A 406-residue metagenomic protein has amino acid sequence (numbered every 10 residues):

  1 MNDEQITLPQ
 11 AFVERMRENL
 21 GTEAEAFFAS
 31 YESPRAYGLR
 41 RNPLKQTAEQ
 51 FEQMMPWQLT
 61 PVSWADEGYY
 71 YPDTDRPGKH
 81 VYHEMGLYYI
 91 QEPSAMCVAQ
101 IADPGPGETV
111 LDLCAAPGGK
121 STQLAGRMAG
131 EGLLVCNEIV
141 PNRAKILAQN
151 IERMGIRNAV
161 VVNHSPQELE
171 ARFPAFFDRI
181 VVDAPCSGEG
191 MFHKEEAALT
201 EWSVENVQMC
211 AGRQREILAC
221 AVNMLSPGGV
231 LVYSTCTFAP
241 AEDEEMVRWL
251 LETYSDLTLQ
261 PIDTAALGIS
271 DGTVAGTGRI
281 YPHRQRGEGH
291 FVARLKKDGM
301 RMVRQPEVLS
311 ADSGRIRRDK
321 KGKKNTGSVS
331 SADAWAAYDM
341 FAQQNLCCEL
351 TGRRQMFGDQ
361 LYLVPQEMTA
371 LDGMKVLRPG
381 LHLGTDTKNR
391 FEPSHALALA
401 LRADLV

Functional and structural regions predicted by a protein language model:
M1-M54, D298-V406: Polybasic, low-complexity RNA-engagement segments
W64-P104: Class I SAM-dependent transferase core
G107-A116: Conserved class I S-adenosyl-L-methionine
P117-G130: Conserved SAM-binding loop of SAM-dependent methyltransferases across substrates and taxa, primarily the Class I
M128-A129, L225-P227: Helix-to-beta-strand junctions that scaffold the AdoMet/dcAdoMet cofactor pocket in Class I SAM-dependent enzymes
E131-V135: Short beta-strand element of Class I
N137-A175: S-adenosyl-L-methionine
N142, D178-A219, C236-D243: Mobile active-site "lid"/loop adjacent to the S-adenosyl-L-methionine
